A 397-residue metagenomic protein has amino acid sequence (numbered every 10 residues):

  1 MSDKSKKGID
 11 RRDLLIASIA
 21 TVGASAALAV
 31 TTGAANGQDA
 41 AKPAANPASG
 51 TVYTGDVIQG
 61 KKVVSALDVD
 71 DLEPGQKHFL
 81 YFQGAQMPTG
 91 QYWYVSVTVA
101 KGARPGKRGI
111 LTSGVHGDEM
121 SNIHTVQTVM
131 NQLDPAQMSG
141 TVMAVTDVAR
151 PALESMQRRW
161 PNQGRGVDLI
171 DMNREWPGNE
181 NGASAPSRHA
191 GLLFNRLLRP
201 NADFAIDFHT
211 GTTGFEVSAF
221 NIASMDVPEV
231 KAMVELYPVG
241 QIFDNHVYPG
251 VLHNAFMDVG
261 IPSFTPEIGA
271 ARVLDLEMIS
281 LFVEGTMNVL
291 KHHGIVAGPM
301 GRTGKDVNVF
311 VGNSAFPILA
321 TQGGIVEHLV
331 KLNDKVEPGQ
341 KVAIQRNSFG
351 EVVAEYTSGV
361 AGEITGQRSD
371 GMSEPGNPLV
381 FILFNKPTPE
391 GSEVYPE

Functional and structural regions predicted by a protein language model:
M1-D10, A17-L28, A35-N36: N-terminal secretory signal peptides
G8-I19, Q38-E397: Structured catalytic-domain cores with a bias toward divalent-metal coordination
